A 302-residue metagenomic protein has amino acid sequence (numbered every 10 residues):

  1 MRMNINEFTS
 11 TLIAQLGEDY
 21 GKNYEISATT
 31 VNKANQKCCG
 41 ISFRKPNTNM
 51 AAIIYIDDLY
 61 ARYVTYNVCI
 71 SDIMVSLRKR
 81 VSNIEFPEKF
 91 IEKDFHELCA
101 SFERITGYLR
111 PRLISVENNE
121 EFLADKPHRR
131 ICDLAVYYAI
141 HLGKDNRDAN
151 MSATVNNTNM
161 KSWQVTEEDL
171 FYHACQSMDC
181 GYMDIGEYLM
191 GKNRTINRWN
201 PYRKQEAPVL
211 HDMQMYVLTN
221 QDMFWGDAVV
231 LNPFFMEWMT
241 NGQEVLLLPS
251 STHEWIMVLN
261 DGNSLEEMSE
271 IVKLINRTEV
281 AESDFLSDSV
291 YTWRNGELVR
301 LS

Functional and structural regions predicted by a protein language model:
M1-F43: N-terminal alpha-helical "arm" segments
N4, G17, V68, D72-V75 (+1 more regions): Basic, alpha-helical nucleic-acid-binding regions used in initiation and control of genome expression
L12-Y20, L77, V81, A174 (+2 more regions): Hydrophobic, Leu/Ile/Phe/Ala-enriched alpha-helical segments that form helix-helix packing faces
Y20, Y24, Y182-G186, L247 (+1 more regions): Residue-level signal for secondary-structure boundary elements
E25-T219: Charged, alpha-helical interface segments at or near domain boundaries
T219-S302: C-terminal structured domains
